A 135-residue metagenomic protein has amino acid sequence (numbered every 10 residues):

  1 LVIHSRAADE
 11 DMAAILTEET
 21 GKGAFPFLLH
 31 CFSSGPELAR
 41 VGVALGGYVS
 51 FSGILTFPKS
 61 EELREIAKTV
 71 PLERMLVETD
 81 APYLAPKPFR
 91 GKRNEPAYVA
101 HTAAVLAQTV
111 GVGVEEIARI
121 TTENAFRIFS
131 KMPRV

Functional and structural regions predicted by a protein language model:
L1-L76: Catalytic pocket-lining loop regions of alpha/beta-barrel enzymes, especially the amidohydrolase/enolase/GH5 lineages
A7, P58, N94-A97, V112: Residue-level signal for the nucleotide or nucleotide-sugar donor/cofactor binding architecture
I15, P86-K87, I128: Residues that scaffold the ATP/ADP-binding catalytic core of kinase and kinase-like folds
P26, S60, P96, E115-A118: Short, structured helix-loop boundary elements
H30, G42, D80, I117 (+1 more regions): Divalent metal-coordination and catalytic microenvironments
V49, Y83, R127: Active-site micro-motifs of SAM-dependent methyltransferase domains
E73-E95: Short acidic/histidine-rich active-site segments
Y98-V135: Mid-to-C-terminal alpha-helical segments outside catalytic/metal-binding sites
